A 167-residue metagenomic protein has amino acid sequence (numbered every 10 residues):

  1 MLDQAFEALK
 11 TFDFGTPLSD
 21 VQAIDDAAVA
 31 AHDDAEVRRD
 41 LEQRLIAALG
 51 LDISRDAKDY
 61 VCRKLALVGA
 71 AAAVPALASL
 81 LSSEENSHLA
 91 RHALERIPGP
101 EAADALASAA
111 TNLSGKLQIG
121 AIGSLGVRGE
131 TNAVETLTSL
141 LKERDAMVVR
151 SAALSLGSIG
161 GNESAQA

Functional and structural regions predicted by a protein language model:
M1-V21: N-terminal "cap/leader" segments of large eukaryotic alpha-helical scaffolds
F14-E36, A47-L51, R55-A70, A76-S79 (+6 more regions): Structural detector for internal amphipathic alpha-helices that build alpha-solenoid repeat scaffolds
R44: Catalytic-core regions built around general acid/base machinery
